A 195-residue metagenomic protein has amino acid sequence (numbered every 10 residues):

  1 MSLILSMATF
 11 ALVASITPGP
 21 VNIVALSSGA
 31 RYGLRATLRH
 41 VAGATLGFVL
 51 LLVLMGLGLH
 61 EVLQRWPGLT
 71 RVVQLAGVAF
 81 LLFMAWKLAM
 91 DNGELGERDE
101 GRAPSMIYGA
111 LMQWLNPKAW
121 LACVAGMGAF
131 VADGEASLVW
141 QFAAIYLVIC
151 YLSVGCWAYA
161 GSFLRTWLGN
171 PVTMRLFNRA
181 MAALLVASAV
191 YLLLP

Functional and structural regions predicted by a protein language model:
S2-G68, A125-F142: Juxtamembrane transmembrane-helix termini in multi-pass membrane transport proteins
L3-I4, R102, M106, A119 (+2 more regions): Primarily residues marking transmembrane-helix entry/exit sites
M7, A11, A44, G109-Q113 (+1 more regions): Residue-level signature of transmembrane alpha-helical cores of multipass secondary-active transporters and flippases
L12, I16, L50, W86 (+3 more regions): Hydrophobic/aromatic residues within the transmembrane alpha-helices of Major Facilitator Superfamily
R35-I107, A160: Membrane helix-loop-helix hairpins that form the core translocation module of multi-pass transporters
L52-L57, L115-A125, L184-P195: Hydrophobic alpha-helical transmembrane segments in multi-pass integral membrane proteins
Q64-G93, L147-S153, W157, L168-P195: Selective transmembrane alpha-helices of multi-pass membrane proteins
G101-A110, N116, M127: Anionic-ligand binding region
